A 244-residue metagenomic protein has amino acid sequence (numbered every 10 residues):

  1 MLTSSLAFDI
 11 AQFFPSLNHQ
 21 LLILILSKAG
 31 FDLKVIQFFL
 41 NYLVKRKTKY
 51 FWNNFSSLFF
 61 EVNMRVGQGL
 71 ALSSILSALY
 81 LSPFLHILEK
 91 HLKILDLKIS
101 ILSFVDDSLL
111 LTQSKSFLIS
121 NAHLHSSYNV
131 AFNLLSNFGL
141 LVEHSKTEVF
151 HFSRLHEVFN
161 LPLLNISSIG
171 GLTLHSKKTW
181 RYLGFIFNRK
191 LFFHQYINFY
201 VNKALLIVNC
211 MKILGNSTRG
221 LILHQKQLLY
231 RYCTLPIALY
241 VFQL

Functional and structural regions predicted by a protein language model:
M1-L24: Conserved catalytic palm subdomain of right-hand nucleotidyl-transferase polymerases, strongest for RNA-directed enzymes
D9, L26, F39, Y50 (+10 more regions): Mobile genetic element proteins and their domesticated derivatives, centered on retroelements and DNA transposons
A11-F14, V62-L92: Conserved pre-motif C helix in the palm subdomain of viral-like polymerases
L40-F59, N202: Reverse-transcriptase-like RNA-dependent polymerase core
N54, L141-K178: Short, conserved micro-motifs composed of acidic
L76-K115: Active-site palm subdomain of RNA-directed nucleic acid polymerases
I119-G139: Inter-domain linker/hinge segments that demarcate the starts of reverse transcriptase and RNase H-type modules
G171-L244: Basic, alpha-helical interaction scaffolds
